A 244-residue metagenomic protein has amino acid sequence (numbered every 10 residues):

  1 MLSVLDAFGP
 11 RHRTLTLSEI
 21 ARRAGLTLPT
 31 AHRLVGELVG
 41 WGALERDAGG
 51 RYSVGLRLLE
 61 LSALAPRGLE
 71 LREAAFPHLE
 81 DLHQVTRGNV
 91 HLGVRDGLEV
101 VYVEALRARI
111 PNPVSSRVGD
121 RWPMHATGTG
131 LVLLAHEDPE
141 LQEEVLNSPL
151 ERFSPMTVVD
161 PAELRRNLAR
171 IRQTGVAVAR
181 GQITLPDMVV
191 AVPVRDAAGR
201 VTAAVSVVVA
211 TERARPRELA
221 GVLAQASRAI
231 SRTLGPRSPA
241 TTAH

Functional and structural regions predicted by a protein language model:
M1-L15, E80-Y102, S231-H244: An N-terminal domain-start capping segment
L2-R72, S231-P236: N-terminal helix-turn-helix
T30, R57, A74, E163 (+2 more regions): Charged catalytic carboxylate motif
L44-E45, L92-G93, V194: A structural signal for short hydrophobic beta-strand segments in well-ordered beta-sheet cores
G50-S148: Amphipathic alpha-helical effector-binding/dimerization core of metabolite-sensing transcriptional regulators
R121-M124, L131-H136, L141-V145, S154-M156 (+1 more regions): Regulatory sensory and allosteric helical modules in signal-transduction proteins and certain transcription factors
L141-R152, R228-H244: Cysteine/selenocysteine-centered motifs that mediate thiol-based redox chemistry or coordinate metal-sulfur cofactors
T157-T233, H244: Extended hydrophobic
